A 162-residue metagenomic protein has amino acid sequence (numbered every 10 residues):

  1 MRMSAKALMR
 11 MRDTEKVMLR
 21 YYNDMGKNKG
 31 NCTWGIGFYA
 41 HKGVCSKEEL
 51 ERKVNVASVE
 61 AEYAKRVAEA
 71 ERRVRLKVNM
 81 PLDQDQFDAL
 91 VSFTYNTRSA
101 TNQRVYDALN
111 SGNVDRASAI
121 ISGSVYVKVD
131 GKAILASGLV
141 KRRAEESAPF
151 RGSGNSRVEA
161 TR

Functional and structural regions predicted by a protein language model:
M1-K29, I36-A40, V54-V67, E71 (+2 more regions): Long, amphipathic alpha-helical surface segments
M11, Q86-T94, I120-S122: Short alpha-helical scaffolding segments that buttress acidic/His motifs in well-ordered protein cores
K29-N31, F87: Extracytoplasmic
C45-R52: Extracellular beta-sheet repeat scaffolds used for adhesion and glycan interaction
K77-Q86: Structural motif
